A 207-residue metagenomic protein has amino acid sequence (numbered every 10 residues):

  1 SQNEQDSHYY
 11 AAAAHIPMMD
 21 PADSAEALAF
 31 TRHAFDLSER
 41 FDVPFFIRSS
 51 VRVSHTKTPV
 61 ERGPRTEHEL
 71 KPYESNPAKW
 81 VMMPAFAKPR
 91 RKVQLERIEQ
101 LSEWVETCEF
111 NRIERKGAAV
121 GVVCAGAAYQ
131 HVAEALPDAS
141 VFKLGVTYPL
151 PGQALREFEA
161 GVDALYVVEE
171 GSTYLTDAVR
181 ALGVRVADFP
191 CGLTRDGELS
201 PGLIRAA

Functional and structural regions predicted by a protein language model:
S1-A13, A181: Flexible glycine/proline-rich, aromatic-decorated loop/lid segments
Y9-I16, V186-D188: Acidic/polar active-site rim loop that often engages polyanionic ligands
P21-A207: Flexible, low-complexity linker and terminal segments
